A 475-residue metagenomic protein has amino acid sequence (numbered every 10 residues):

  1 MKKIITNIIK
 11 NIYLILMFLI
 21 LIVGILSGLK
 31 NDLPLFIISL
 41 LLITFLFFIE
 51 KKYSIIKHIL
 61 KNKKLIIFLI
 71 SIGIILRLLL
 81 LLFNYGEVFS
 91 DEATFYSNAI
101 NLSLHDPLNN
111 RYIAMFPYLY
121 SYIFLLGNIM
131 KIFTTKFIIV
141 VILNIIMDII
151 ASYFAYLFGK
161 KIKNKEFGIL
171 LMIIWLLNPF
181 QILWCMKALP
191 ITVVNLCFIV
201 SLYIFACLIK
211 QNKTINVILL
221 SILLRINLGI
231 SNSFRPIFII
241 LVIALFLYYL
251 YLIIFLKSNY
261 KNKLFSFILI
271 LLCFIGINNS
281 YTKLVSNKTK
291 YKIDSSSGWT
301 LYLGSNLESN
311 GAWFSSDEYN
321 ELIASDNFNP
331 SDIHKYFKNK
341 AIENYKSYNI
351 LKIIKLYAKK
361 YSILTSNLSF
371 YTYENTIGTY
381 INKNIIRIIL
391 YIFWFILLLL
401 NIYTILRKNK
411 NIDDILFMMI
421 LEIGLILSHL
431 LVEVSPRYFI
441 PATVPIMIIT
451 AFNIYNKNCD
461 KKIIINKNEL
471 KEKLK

Functional and structural regions predicted by a protein language model:
I20-G28, F45-E50, K61-V88, I270-S286: Transmembrane signal-anchor helices characteristic of membrane glycosylation enzymes that use polyprenol
L21-L40, I139, K355-S428: Membrane-interface anchor segments at the N-terminal boundary of transmembrane helices in multi-pass membrane enzymes
K51-K52, I142-I162, V200, L399-Y403: Transmembrane-helix motifs of polytopic, lipid-linked glycan transferases
N84-N98, L104-L125, T134-I138, K292-S295 (+1 more regions): Extracytoplasmic catalytic/substrate-binding loops of multi-pass membrane glycan-assembly enzymes
P117, Y122, V140-M147, L170-F205 (+2 more regions): Multi-pass, polyprenyl lipid-linked donor-dependent membrane glycosyltransferases
I139, A155-L177, L196, I412-L416: Transmembrane-helix signature of polytopic, membrane-embedded enzymes that assemble or transfer cell-envelope glycans
M172, L219-R235, L245-F246, L271-F274 (+1 more regions): Membrane-interface alpha helices of multi-pass inner-membrane proteins
L284-F370: Membrane-proximal stem/loop segments at transmembrane-domain junctions that anchor or position
